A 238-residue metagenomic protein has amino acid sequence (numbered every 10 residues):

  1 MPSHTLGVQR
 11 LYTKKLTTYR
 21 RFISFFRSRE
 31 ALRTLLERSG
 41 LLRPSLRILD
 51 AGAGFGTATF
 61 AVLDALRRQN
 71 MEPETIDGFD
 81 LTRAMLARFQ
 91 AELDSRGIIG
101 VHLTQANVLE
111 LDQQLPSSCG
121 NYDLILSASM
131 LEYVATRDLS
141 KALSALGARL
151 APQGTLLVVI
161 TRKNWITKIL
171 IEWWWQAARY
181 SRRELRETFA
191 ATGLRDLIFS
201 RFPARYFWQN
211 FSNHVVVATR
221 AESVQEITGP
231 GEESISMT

Functional and structural regions predicted by a protein language model:
M1-T17: N-terminal, positively charged/glycine-rich alpha-helical extensions of SAM-dependent methyltransferases
T18-T34: Conserved SAM-binding loop and adjacent beta-strand
L49, F55-G100, T104-E110: Class I SAM-dependent methyltransferase SAM/SAH-binding core
L126: A conserved beta-strand element that flanks and buttresses the S-adenosyl-L-methionine
S140-P152: A short glycine-rich, Lys/Arg-flanked "PGG" loop and its adjoining helix->strand segment in the class I
Q153-I160: Conserved beta-strand signature within the Rossmann-like core of class I S-adenosyl-L-methionine
T161-Q176: Short, glycine-/aromatic-enriched active-site segment of Class I SAM-dependent methyltransferases
A178-G193: Short alpha-helix
